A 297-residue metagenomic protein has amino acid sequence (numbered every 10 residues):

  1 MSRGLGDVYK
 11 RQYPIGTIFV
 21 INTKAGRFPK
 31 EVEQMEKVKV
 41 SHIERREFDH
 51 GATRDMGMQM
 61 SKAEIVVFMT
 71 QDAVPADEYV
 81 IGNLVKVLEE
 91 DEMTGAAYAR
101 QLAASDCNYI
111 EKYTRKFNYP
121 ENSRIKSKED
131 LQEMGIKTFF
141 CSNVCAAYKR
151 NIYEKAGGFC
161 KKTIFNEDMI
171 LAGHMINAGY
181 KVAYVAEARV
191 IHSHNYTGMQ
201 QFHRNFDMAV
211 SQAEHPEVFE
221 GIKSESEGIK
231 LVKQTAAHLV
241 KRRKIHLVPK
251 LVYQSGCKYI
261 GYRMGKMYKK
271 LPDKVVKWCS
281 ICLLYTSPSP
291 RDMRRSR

Functional and structural regions predicted by a protein language model:
M1-Y9, Y285-R297: Single conserved hydrophobic/aromatic residue that forms the stacking wall/gate of nucleotide- or nucleobase-binding
K10-I43: Acidic donor-binding segment of Leloir-type glycosyltransferases
E44-S61: Glycine-rich, basic loop-to-helix element that forms the pyrophosphate-binding segment of sugar-nucleotide handling
V66: Short aromatic/hydrophobic "clamp" motif used to bind/position activated sugar donors
Y79-E111: Conserved donor NDP-sugar-binding/catalytic core segment of glycosyltransferases
K128-Y148, I164: A recurrent flexible, glycine/aromatic-enriched loop bordering the glycosyltransferase active site that acts as
A146, I152-G157, K162-A188: A short, conserved alpha-helix in the catalytic core of glycosyltransferases
V182, A188-G261: Active-site-adjacent helix/loop segment of glycosyltransferases that harbors family-specific signature motifs
